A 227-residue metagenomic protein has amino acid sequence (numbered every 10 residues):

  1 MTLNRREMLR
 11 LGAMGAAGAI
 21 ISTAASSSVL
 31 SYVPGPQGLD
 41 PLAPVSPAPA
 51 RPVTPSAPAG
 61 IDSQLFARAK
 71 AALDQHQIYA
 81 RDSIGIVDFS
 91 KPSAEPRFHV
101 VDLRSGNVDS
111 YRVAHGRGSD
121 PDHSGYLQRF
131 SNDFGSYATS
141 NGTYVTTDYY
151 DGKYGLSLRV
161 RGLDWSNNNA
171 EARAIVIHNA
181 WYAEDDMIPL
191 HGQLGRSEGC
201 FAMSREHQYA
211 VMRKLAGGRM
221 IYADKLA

Functional and structural regions predicted by a protein language model:
M1-A16: N-terminal secretory signal peptides and thylakoid transit peptides that target proteins across membranes
I20-S28: Hydrophobic membrane-targeting alpha-helices
P34-S197, E206-Y209, R213, R219: Cell wall/extracellular polymer interaction/catalysis modules
C200: Short cysteine clusters
M203: A conserved hydrophobic position in a structured secondary element of the catalytic/binding core that shapes
G218-A227: C-terminal functional extensions of proteins
